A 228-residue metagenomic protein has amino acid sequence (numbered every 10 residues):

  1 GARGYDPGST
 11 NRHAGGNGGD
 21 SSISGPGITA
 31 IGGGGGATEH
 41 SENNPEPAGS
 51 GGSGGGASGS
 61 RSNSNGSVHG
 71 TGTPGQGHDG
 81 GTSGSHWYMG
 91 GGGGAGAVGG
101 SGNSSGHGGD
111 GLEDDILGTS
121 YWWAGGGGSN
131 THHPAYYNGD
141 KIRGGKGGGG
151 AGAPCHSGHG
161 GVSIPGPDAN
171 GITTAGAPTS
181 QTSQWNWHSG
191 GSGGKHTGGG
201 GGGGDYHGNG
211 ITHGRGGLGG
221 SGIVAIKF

Functional and structural regions predicted by a protein language model:
G1-F228: Low-complexity, glycine/proline-biased repetitive segments and flexible coils/loops
